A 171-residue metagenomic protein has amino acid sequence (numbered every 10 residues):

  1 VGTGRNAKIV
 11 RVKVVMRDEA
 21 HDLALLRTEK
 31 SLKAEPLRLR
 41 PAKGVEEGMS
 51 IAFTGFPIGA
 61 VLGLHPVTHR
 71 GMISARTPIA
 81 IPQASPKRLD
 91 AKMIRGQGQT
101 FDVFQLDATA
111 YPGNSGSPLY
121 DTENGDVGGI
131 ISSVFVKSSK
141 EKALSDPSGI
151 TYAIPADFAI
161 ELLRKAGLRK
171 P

Functional and structural regions predicted by a protein language model:
V1-G63, A159-I160, G167-P171: Conserved active-site neighborhood of the chymotrypsin/trypsin-like protease fold
E29-L37, P66-R164: Active-site region of chymotrypsin-like
